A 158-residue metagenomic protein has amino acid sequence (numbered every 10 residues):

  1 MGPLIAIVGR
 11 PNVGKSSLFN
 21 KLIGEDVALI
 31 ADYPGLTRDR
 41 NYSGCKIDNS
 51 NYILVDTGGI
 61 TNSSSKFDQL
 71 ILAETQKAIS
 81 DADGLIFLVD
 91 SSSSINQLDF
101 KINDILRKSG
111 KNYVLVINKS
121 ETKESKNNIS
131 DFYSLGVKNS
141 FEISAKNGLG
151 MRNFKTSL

Functional and structural regions predicted by a protein language model:
M1-D81, V89-S92, D131: Conserved G1/Walker A P-loop phosphate-binding module
G35-L36, G59-T61, S92-S94, S120-E124 (+1 more regions): Conserved nucleotide-binding/hydrolysis micro-motifs of P-loop NTPases
D68, N96-F100, K126-I129: Conserved strand-to-helix beginnings and helix N-cap segments that scaffold or border functional pockets
L70-K77, L98-I102, N153: Well-ordered alpha-helical segments embedded in enzymatic catalytic cores
I86-D90, V116-N118: Conserved beta-strand segments of the P-loop GTPase G domain that flank and frequently precede/overlap
S91-K111: Amphipathic helical hotspot of TIR/SEFIR-family domains
K111-V114, K119-L158: Canonical P-loop GTPase G-domain recognition
